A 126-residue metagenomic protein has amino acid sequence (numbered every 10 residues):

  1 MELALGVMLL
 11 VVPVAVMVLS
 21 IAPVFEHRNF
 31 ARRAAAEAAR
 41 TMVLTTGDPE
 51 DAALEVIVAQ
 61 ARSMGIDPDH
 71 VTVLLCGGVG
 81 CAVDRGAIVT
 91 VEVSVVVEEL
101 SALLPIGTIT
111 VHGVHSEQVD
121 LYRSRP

Functional and structural regions predicted by a protein language model:
M1-I57: Alpha-helical assembly-interface signal, strongest on the long, hydrophobic N-terminal helix that forms
V43-P126: Short, conserved structural patches
